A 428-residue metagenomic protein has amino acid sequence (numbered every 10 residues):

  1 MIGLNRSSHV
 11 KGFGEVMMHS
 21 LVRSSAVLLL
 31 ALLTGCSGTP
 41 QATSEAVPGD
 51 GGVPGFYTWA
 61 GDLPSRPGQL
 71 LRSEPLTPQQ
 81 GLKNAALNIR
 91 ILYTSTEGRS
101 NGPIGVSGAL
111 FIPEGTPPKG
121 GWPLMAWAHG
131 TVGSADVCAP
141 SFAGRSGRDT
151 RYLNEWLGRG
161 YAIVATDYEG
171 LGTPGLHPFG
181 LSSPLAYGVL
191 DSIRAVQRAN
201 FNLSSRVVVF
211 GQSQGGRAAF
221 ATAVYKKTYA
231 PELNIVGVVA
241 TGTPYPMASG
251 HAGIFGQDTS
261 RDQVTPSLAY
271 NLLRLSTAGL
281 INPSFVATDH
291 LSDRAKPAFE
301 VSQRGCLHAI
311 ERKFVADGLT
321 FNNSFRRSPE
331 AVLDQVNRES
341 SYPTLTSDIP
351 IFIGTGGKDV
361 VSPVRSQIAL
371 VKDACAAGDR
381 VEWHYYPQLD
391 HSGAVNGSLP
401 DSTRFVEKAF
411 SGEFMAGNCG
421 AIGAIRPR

Functional and structural regions predicted by a protein language model:
L33-G35: C-terminal motif of bacterial Sec signal peptides marking the signal peptidase cleavage site
S37-P117, C375, R426-R428: Catalytic-loop region of hydrolases
Y57-G61, P244-T344: Accessory cap/linker subdomain of secreted extracellular hydrolases
G120-V132: Short beta-strand element of the alpha/beta-hydrolase
F179-A199: Alpha/beta-hydrolase active-site loop
R194-N200, S204-D262: Primarily recognizes the serine-hydrolase "nucleophile elbow" in alpha/beta-hydrolase and SGNH/GDSL folds
P329, D334-N337, V361, I368-R428: C-terminal catalytic histidine-bearing segment of alpha/beta-hydrolase fold enzymes
F352-T355, D359: Short beta-strand/loop motif that positions the catalytic acidic residue of the alpha/beta-hydrolase fold
